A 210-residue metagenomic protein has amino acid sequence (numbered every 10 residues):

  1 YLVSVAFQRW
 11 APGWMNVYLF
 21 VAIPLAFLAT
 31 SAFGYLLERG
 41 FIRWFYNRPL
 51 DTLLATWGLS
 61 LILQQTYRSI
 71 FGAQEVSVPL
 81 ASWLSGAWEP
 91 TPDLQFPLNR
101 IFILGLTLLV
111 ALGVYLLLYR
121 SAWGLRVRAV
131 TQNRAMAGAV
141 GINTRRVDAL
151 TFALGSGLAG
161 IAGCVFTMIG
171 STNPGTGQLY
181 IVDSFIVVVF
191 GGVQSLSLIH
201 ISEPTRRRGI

Functional and structural regions predicted by a protein language model:
Y1-Q8, L36-D51, V188-S197: Single transmembrane alpha-helix segments in multi-pass membrane proteins
Q8, Y18-L28, F152-R208: Transmembrane alpha-helical segments in multi-pass inner-membrane proteins
W10, F45, I70-F71, L117 (+2 more regions): Helix-loop junctions at the membrane-solvent interface of multi-pass transporters, primarily the C-terminal
G13-L59, T66, S202, R206: Alpha-helical transmembrane segments within multi-pass membrane transporters and channels
M15-A26, P49-L53, N99-T107, D148 (+2 more regions): Residue-level signature of transmembrane alpha-helical entry/exit and packing/kink sites in multi-pass membrane
F41, I62, M136-A137, V189: Hydrophobic/aromatic residues within transmembrane alpha-helices of multi-pass small-molecule transporters
W44-F45, P49-R120: Transmembrane helix-bundle core of multi-pass membrane transporters and related energy-transducing complexes
D93-T172, L198: Helix-loop-helix "hairpin" substructures at the membrane interface of multi-pass membrane proteins
